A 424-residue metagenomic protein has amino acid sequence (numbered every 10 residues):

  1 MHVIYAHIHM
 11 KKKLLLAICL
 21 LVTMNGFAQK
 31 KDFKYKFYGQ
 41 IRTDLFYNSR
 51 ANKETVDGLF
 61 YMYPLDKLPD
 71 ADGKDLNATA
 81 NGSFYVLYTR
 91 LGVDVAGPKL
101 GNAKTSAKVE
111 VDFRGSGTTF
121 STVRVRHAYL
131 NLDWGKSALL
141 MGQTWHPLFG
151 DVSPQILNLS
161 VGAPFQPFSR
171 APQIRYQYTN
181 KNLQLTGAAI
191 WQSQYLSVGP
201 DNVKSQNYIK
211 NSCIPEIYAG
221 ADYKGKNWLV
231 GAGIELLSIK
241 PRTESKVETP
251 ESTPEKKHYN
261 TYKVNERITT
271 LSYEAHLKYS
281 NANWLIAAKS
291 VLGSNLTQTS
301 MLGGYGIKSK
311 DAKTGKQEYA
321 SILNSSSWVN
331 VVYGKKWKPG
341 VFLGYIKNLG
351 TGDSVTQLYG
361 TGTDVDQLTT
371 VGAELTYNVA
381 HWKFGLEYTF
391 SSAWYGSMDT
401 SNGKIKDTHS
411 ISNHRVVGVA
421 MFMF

Functional and structural regions predicted by a protein language model:
M1-K30: Bacterial Sec-dependent N-terminal signal peptides
K30-D57, K67-L196, N211-I214, Y218-L229 (+1 more regions): Outer membrane beta-barrel
K31, A78-V86, F120-T122, Q166-F168 (+6 more regions): Short sequence motifs at beta-strands and strand-loop junctions characteristic of Gram-negative outer-membrane
L45-K53, K99, G115-T119, P147-D151 (+6 more regions): Gram-negative outer-membrane beta-barrel proteins
L76-T79, R114, L157-G162, S197-N207 (+4 more regions): Extracellular loop and loop/strand-boundary signature of outer-membrane beta-barrel proteins
K104-G115, A189-W191, A232-S238, V341-I346 (+1 more regions): Transmembrane beta-strand segments that form the barrel wall of outer-membrane beta-barrel proteins
K226-V365: Detector for outer-membrane/organellar transmembrane beta-barrel domains, recognizing the amphipathic beta-strand
V379, T408-F424: Outer-membrane beta-barrel "beta-signal"
